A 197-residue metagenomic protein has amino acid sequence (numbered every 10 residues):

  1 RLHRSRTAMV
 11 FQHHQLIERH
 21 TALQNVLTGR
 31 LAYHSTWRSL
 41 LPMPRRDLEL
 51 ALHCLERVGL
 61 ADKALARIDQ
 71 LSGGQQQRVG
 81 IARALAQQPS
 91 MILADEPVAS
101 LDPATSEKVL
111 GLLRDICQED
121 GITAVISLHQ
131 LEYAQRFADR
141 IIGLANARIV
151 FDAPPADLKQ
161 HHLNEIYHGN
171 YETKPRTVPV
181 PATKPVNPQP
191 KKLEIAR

Functional and structural regions predicted by a protein language model:
R1-A8, W37-R45, L158: ABC ATPase NBD coupling module
L27, H34, S39-D62: Conserved ABC ATPase "signature" region
R67-L71, Q75: Conserved ABC ATPase signature
Q88: Conserved catalytic motifs of ABC-family nucleotide-binding domains
I92-D95: Catalytic Walker B motif of ABC-type/P-loop ATPase nucleotide-binding domains
P103-T105: Helix N-cap at the start of a conserved alpha-helix in ABC-type nucleotide-binding domains
